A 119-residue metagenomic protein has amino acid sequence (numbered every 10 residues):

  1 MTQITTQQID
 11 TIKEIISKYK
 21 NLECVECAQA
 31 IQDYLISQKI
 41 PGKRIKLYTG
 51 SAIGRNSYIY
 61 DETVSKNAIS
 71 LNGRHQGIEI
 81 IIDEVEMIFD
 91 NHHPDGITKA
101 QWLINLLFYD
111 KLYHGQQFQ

Functional and structural regions predicted by a protein language model:
M1-Q119: A structural boundary/capping signal
